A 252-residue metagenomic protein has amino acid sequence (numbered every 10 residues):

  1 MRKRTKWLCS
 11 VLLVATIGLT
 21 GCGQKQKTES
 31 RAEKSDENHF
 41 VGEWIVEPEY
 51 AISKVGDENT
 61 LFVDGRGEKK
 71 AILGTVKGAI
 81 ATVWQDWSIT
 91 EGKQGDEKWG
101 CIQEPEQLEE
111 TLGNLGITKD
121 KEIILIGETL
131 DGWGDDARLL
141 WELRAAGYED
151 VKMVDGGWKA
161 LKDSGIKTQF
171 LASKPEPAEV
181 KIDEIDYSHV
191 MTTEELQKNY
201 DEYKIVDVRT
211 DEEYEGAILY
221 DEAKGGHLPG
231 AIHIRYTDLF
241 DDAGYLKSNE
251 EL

Functional and structural regions predicted by a protein language model:
M1-C9: Bacterial N-terminal signal peptides that target proteins for export
R2, S30, V41, K54-G56 (+1 more regions): Serine/threonine-rich low-complexity intrinsically disordered regions
W7, W44, W84-W87, W99 (+3 more regions): A residue-identity detector for tryptophan
L12-A15: Repetitive helical segments and hydrophobic/amphipathic motifs
G18-G21: C-terminal motif of bacterial Sec signal peptides marking the signal peptidase cleavage site
Q26-N38, I102-E195, A217, G226: Thiolate-centered catalytic microenvironments shared by cysteine-dependent enzyme domains
E37-K119, Q197-L252: Positively charged, proline/Ser/Thr-rich regional signature most characteristic of the Rhodanese/CDC25-like
